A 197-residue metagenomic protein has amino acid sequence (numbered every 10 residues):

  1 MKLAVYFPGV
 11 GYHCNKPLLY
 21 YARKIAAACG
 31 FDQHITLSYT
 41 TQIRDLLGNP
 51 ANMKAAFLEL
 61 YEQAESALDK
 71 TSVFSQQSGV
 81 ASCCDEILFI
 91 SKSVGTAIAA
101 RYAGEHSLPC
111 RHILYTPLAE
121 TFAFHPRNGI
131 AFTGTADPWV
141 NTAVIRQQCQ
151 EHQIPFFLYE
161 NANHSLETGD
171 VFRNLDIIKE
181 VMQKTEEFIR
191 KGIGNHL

Functional and structural regions predicted by a protein language model:
K2-F74, S82: Serine-hydrolase catalytic machinery in alpha/beta-hydrolase-like enzymes
G9, Y39, I113-T121: Active-site nucleophile loop of the alpha/beta-hydrolase fold
S72-D85, N195-L197: Short, basic, low-complexity termini and linkers enriched in Ser/Thr/Gly/Pro that act as targeting/leader peptides
I90-A99: Gly/Ala-rich beta-loop-alpha elbow adjacent to hydrolase catalytic centers
L108-P117, N128: A conserved short beta-strand
A131-T133, D137: Short beta-strand/loop motif that positions the catalytic acidic residue of the alpha/beta-hydrolase fold
P138-V144: Conserved alpha/beta-hydrolase "acid-adjacent" motif
A162-I177: Catalytic histidine-centered segment of alpha/beta-hydrolase-like enzymes
